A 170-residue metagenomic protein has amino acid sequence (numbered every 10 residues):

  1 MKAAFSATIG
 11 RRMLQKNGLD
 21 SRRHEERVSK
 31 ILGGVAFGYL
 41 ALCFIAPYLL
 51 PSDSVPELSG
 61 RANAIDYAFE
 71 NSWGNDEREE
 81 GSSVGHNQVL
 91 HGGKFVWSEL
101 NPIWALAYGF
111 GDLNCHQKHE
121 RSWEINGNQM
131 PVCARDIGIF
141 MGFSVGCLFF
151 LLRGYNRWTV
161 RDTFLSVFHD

Functional and structural regions predicted by a protein language model:
K2-G10, Y108: Short, charged cytosolic
R12-E25: Cytosolic juxtamembrane amphipathic/interface segments immediately preceding and feeding into a transmembrane helix
E25, G142-D170: Juxtamembrane interface at the cytosolic side of transmembrane helices
R27-A46: Hydrophobic membrane-insertion alpha-helices, especially the h-region of bacterial N-terminal signal peptides
A36-F37, A41, F140-L148: Hydrophobic, lipid-facing residues on alpha-helical transmembrane segments of integral membrane proteins
L42-S52, L148-Y155: Structural signature of transmembrane alpha-helix termini at the membrane-water interface
S52-M130: Extracytosolic (periplasmic/ER-lumenal) interhelical loops and adjacent juxtamembrane/interface segments of multi-pass
Q129-S144: Membrane-interface loop-to-helix entry segments
